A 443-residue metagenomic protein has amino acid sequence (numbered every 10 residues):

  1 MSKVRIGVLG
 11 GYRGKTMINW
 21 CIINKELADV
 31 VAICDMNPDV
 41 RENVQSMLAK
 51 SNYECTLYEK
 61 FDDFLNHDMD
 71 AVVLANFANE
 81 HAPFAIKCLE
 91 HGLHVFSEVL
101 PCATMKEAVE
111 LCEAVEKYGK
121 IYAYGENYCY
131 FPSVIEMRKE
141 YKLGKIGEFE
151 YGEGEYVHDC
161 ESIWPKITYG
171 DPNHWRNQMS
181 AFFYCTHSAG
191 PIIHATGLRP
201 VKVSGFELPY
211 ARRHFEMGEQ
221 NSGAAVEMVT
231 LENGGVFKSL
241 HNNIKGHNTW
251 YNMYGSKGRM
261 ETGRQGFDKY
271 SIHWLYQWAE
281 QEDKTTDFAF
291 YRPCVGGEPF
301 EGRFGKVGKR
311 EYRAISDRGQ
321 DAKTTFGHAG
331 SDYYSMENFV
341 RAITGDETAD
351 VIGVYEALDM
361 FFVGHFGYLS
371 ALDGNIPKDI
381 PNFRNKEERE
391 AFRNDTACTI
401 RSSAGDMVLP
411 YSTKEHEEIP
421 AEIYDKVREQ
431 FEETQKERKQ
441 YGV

Functional and structural regions predicted by a protein language model:
M1-S51: N-terminal Rossmann-like dinucleotide-binding module
Y12, Y128-Q220, E227, W250: Predominantly a Rossmann-like dinucleotide-binding segment in NAD(P)-dependent oxidoreductases
T56-H67: Short acidic low-complexity segments
D70-A71, F77-A78, A82-C129: Beta-strand-loop-alpha-helix segment that lines the small-molecule cofactor/substrate pocket of alpha/beta enzymes
N127, K257-I352, E390-V443: C-terminal glycine/acidic-rich active-site capping loop/insertion
F182-T186, G190-F300: Glycine-rich, aromatic-lined ligand/substrate-binding cores of catalytic and carbohydrate-binding domains
G353-Y411: A contiguous, mid-protein "functional segment" used to position or interact with cofactors/ions or partner subunits
